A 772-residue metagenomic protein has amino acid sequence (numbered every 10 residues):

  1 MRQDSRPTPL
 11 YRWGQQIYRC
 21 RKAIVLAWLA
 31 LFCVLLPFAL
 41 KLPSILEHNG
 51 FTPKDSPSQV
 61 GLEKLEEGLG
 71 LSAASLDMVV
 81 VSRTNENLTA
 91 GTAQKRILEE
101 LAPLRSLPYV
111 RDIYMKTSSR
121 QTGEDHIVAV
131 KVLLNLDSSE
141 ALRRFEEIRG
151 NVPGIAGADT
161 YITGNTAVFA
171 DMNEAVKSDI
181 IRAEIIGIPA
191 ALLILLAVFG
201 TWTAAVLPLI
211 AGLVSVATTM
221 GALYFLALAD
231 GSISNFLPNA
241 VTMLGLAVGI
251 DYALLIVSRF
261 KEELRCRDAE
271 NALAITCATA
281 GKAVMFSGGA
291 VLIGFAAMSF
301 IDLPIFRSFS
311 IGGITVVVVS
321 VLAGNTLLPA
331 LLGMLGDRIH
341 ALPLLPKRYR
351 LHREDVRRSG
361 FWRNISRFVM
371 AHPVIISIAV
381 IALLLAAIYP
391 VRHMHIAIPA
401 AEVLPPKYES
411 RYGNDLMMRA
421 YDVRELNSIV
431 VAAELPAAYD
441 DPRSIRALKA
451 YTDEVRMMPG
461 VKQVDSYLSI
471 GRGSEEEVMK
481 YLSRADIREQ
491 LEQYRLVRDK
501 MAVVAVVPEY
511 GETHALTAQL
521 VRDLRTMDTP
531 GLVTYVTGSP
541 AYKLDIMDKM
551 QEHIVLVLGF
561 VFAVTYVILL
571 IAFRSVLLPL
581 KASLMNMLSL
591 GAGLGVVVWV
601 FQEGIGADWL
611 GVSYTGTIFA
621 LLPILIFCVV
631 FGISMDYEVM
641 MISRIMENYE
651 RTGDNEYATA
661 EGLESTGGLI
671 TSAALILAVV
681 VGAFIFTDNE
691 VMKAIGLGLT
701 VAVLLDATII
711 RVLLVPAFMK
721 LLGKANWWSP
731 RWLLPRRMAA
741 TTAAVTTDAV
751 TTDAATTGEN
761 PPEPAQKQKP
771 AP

Functional and structural regions predicted by a protein language model:
M1-I45, V110, L136-I396, T529 (+1 more regions): Membrane-embedded transmembrane helical bundles of large multi-pass transporters/channels
A30, M78-V79, I381-A382, I429-A432: Short coil/turn segments at secondary-structure boundaries
L46-N49, A401: Short hinge/gating elements
K54-S75, S82-T166, H393-A607, T617 (+2 more regions): Structured non-transmembrane domains adjacent to transmembrane bundles in polytopic membrane proteins
